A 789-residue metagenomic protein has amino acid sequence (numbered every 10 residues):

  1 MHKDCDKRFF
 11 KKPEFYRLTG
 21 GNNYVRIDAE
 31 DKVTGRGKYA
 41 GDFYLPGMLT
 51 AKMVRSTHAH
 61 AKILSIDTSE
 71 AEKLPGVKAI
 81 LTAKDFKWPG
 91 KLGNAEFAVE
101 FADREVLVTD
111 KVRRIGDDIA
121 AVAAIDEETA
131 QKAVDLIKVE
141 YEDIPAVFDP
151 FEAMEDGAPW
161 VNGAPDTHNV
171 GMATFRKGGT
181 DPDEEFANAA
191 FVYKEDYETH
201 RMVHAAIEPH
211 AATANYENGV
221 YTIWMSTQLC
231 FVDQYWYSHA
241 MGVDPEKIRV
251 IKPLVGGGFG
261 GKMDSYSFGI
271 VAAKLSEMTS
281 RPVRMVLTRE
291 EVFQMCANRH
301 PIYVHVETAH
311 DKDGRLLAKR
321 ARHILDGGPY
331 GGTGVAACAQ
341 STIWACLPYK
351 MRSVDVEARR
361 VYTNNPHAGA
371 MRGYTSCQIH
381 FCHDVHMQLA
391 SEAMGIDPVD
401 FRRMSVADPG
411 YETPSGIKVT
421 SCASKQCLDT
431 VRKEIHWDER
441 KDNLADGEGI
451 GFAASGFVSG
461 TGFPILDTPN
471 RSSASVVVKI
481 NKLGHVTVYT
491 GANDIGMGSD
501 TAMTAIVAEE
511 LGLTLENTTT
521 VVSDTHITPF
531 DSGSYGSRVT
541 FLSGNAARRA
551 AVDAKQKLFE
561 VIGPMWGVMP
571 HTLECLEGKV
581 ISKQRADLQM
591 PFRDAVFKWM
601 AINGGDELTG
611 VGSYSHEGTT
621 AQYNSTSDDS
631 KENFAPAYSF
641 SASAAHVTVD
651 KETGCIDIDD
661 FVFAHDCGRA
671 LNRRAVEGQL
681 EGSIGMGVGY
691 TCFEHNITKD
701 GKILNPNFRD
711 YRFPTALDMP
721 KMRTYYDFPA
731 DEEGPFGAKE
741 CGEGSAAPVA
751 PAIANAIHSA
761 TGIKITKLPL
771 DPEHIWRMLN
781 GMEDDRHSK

Functional and structural regions predicted by a protein language model:
M1-G171, G462: Flexible, low-hydrophobicity surface segments
N22, I27-T34, E96-A98, A102 (+6 more regions): Glycine-rich loop/linker segments at domain edges
I27-D31, D135-I144, Y235, H239-A240 (+6 more regions): Extended active-site and interfacial segments that coordinate phosphate-rich ligands in large catalytic machineries
D31, A211-Y216, Y303-K312, A318-H323 (+5 more regions): Short beta-strand elements
A83-K84, G242-K247, E277-V283, K312 (+2 more regions): C-terminal catalytic domains of large/alpha subunits in multi-subunit enzymes
P159-M241, V406-H485, L704-D718, R723-Y725: Helix-loop-helix junctions that connect adjacent transmembrane helices in secondary transporters/permeases, recognized
Y235, L254, G258-S280, R284-V286 (+1 more regions): Thiamine diphosphate
S459-T461, L466-T528, L542: Catalytic phosphate/nucleotide-handling subdomain of diverse soluble enzymes
